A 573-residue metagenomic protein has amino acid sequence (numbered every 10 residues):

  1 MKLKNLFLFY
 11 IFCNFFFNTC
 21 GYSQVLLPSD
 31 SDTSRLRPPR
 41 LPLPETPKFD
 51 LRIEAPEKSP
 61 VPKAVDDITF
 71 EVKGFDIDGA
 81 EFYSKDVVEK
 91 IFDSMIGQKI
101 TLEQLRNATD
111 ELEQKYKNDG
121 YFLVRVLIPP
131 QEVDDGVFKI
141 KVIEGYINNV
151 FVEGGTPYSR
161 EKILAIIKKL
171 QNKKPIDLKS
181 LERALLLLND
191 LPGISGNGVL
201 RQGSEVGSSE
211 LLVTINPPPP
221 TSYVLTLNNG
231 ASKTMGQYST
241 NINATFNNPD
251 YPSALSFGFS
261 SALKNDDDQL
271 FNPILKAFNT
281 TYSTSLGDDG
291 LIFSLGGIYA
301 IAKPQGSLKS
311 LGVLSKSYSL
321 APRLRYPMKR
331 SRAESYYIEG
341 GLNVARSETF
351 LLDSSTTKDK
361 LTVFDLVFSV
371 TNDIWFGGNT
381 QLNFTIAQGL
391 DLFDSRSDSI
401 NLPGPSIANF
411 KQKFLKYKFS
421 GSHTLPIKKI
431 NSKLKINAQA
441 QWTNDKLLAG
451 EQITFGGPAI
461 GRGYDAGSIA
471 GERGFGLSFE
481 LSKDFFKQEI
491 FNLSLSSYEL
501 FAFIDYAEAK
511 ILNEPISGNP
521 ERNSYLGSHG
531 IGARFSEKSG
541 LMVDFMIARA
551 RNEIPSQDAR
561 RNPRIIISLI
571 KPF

Functional and structural regions predicted by a protein language model:
K2, Q24-A231, G258-K276, N437-Q439: Periplasmic polypeptide-binding modules associated with outer-membrane biogenesis and secretion
G196, T221-Y223, D250-S256, G287-S294 (+5 more regions): Repeated loop/turn-to-beta-strand initiation elements of outer-membrane beta-barrel proteins
L200, L225-N229, I242, L255-S261 (+8 more regions): Transmembrane beta-barrel strands of outer-membrane/channel proteins
G207, G236-T240, I274-F278, K316-L320 (+6 more regions): Residues that define the transmembrane beta-barrel architecture of outer-membrane proteins
I215, F246-N248, T284-L286, Y326-M328 (+6 more regions): Residue-level signature of outer-membrane beta-barrel architecture
N228-G230, A262-D268, G306-L311, E348-T356 (+4 more regions): Extracellular loop and loop/strand-boundary signature of outer-membrane beta-barrel proteins
E348-Y506, K510-L512: C-terminal outer-membrane beta-barrel translocator/porin domains of Gram-negative envelope proteins and their
F535, G540, R561-F573: Outer-membrane beta-barrel "beta-signal"
